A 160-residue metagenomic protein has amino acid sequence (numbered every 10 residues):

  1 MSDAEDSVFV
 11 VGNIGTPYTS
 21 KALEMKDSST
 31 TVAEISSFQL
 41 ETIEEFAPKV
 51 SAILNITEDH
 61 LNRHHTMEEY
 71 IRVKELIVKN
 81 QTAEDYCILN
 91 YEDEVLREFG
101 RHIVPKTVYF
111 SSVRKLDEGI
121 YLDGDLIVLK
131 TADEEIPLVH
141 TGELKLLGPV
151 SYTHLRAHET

Functional and structural regions predicted by a protein language model:
M1: Glycine-rich phosphate-binding P-loop
D6-G15: Short beta-strand-centered segment that lines the nucleotide-binding/catalytic pocket of NTP-utilizing
N13, T66-M67, T160: Alpha-helix N-cap recognition
I14-Y18, F38-Q39: Short acidic loop-to-helix transition motifs that present clustered carboxylates
T19-M25: P-loop NTPase switch/communication element
M25-V113, Y121-D123, V128, D133-L147: Flexible active-site lid/hinge loop adjacent to a nucleotide/diphosphate and Mg2+-phosphate binding pocket
T153-T160: Conserved small/polar residues in nucleotide/adenosyl-binding loops
